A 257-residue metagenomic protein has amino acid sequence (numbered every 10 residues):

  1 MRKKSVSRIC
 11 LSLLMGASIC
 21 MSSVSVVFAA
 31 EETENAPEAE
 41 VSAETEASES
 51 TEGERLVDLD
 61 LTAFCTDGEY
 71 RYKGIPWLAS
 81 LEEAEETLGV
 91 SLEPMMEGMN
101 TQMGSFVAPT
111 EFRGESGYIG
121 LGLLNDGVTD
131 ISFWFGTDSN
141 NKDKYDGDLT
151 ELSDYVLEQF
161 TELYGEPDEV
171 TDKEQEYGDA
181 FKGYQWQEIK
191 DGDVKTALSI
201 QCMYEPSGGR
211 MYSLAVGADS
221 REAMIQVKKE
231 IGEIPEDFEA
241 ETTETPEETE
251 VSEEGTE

Functional and structural regions predicted by a protein language model:
R2-L13: Bacterial N-terminal signal peptides that target proteins for export
V6-S7, S22, A36-E38, S48 (+2 more regions): Intrinsically disordered, low-complexity repeat segments enriched in small/polar residues
S12-S22: Bacterial N-terminal signal peptides
C20-A36: Sec-dependent signal peptide cleavage junction
V41-T45: Extracellular mucin-like PTS domains
E46-S105, D130, F135-E257: Non-cytosolic coordination micro-motifs
A108-D138: Mid-chain, structured segments of secreted extracytoplasmic proteins
